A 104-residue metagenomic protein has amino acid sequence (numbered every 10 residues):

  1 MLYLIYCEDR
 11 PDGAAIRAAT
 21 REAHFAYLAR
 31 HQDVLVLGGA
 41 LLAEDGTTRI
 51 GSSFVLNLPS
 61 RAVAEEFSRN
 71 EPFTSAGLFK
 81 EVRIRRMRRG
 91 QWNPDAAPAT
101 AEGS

Functional and structural regions predicted by a protein language model:
M1-S104: Conserved, structured core segments of small domains
